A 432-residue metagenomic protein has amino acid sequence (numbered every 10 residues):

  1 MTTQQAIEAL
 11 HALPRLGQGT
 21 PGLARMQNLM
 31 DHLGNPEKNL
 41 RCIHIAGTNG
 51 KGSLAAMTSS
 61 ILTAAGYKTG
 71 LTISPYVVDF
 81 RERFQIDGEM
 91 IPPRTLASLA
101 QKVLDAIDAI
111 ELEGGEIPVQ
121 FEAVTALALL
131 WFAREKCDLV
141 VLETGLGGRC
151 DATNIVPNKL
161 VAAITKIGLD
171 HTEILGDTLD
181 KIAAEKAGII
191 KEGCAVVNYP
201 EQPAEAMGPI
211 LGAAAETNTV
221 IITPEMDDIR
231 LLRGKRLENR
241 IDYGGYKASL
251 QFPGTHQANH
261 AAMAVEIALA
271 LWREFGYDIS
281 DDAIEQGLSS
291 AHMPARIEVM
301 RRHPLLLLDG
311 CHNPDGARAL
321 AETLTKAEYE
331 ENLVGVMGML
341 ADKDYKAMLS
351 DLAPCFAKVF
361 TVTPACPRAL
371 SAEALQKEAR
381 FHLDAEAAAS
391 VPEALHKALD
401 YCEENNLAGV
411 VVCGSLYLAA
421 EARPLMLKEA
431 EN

Functional and structural regions predicted by a protein language model:
M1-N49, S53-K68, V78-D79, K136 (+2 more regions): N-terminal leader/targeting and accessory segments in enzymes
L23, Q27-K38, A64-P157, E173-L175: ATP-dependent carboxylate-amine ligase catalytic core
N39, L139-T144, C150-A163, I167-G168 (+2 more regions): Nucleotide phosphate-binding/pyrophosphate-handling subdomain across enzymes that bind or process nucleotide phosphates
T72-S74, N198-E201, A213-K235, Q251-T255 (+6 more regions): Beta-strand->loop->alpha-helix junctions that form or flank phosphate-binding loops in nucleotide-handling enzymes
I110-E111, E135-T144, K159-A248, A261 (+1 more regions): Acidic, Mg2+-coordinating active-site environments of NTP-dependent enzymes
F132-D138, A327-E331, A398-G409: Glycine-rich phosphate-binding loop signature in dinucleotide/nucleotide-binding domains
P200-I222, L237, L305-L308, P314 (+1 more regions): C-terminal helical cap/extension that packs against the catalytic core of soluble nucleotide-cofactor enzymes
S415: Active-site-proximal loop/hinge segments that shape catalytic or ion-binding/gating pockets
